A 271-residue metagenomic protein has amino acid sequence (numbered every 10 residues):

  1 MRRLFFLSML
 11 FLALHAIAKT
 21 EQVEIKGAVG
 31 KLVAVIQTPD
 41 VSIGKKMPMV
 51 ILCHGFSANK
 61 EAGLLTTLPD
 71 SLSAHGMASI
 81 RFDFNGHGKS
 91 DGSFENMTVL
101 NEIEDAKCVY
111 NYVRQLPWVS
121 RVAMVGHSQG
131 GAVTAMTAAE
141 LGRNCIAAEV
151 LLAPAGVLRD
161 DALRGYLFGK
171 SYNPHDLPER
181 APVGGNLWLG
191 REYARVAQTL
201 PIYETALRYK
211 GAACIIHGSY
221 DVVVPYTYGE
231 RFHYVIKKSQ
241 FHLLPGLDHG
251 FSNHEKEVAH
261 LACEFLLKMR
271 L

Functional and structural regions predicted by a protein language model:
A18-G44: N-terminal cap/lid segment of alpha/beta-hydrolase-fold proteins
L32, A132, A139, R143-R231 (+2 more regions): The alpha/beta-hydrolase serine catalytic core
K45-G55: Short beta-strand element of the alpha/beta-hydrolase
S57-P69, F84: The serine-hydrolase catalytic nucleophile loop
K60-E61, H87-P117: Catalytic nucleophile-loop/oxyanion-hole region of alpha/beta-hydrolase and closely related hydrolase-like folds
P69-D91: Conserved alpha/beta-hydrolase
P117-S128: Alpha/beta-hydrolase fold nucleophile elbow
G126-M136: Glycine-rich nucleophile elbow surrounding the catalytic serine of serine-hydrolase chemistry
